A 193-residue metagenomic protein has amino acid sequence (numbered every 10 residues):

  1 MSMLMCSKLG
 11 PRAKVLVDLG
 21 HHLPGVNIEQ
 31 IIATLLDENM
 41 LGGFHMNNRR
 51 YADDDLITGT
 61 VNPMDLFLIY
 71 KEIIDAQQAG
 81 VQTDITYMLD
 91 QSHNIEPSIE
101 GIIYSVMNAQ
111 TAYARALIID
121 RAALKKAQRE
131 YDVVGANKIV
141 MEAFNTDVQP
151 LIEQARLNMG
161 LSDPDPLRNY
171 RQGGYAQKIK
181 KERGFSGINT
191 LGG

Functional and structural regions predicted by a protein language model:
M1-G193: Histidine-acidic metal/acid-base catalytic patches
